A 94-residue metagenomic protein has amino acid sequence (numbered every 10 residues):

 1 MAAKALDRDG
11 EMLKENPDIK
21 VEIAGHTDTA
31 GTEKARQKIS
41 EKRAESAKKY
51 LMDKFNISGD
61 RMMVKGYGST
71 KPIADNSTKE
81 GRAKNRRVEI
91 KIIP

Functional and structural regions predicted by a protein language model:
M1-K20, D53-D60, P94: Periplasmic peptidoglycan-binding/tethering modules of Gram-negative envelope proteins
A24-P94: Periplasmic OmpA-like peptidoglycan-binding domain that tethers envelope proteins to the cell wall
